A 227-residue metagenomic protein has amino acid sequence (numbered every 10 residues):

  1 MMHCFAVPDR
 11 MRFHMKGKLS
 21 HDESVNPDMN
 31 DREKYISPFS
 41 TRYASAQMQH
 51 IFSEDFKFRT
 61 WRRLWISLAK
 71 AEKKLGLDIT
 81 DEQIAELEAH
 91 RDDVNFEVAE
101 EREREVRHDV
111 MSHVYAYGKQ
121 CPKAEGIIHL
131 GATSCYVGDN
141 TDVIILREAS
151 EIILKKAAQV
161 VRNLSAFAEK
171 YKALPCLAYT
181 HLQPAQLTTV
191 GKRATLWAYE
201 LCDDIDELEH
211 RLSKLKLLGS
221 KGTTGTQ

Functional and structural regions predicted by a protein language model:
H21-D22: Acidic/polar hotspots within intrinsically disordered regions
N26-Q227: A helix-coil-helix interface module used to build multimeric assemblies and to scaffold catalytic/cofactor sites
